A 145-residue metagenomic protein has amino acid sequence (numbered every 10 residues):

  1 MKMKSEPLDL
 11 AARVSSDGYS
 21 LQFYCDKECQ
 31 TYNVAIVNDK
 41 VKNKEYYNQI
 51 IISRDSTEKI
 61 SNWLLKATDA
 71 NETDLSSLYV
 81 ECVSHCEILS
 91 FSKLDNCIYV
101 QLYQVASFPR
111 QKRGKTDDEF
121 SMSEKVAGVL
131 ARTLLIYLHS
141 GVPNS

Functional and structural regions predicted by a protein language model:
M1-S145: Positively charged, low-complexity terminal tracts and the immediately adjacent first secondary-structure elements
